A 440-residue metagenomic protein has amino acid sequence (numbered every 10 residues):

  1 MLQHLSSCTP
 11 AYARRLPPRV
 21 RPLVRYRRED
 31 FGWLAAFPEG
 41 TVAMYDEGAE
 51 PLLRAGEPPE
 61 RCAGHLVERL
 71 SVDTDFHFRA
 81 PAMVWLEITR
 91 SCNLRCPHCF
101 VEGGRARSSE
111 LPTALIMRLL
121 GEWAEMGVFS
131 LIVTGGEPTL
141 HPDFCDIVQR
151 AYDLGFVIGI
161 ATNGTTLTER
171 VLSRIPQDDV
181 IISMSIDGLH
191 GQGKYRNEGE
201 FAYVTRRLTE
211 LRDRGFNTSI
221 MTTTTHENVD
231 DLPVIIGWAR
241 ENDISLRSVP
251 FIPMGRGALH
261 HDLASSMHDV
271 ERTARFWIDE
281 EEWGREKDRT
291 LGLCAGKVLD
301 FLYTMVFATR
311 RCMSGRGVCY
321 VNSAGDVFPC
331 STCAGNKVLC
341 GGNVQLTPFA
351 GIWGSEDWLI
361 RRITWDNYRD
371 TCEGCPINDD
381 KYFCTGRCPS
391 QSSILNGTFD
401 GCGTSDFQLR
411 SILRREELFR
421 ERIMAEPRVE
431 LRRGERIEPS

Functional and structural regions predicted by a protein language model:
M1-G104, A124, F349, V429 (+2 more regions): N-terminal pre-core extensions flanking Radical SAM catalytic domains
F37, V321-N322: Short, acidic, Ser/Thr-enriched surface-loop or helix-capping motifs
V101, E110-T134, H141-L259, L263: Radical SAM/AdoMet-radical enzyme domain recognition
L119-G135, C402-S440: Short Fe-S-cluster ligation motifs
H268-Y303, T332-I377, Y382-T385: C-terminal accessory region of radical SAM enzymes
C312-R316: Short, small/polar residue-rich loop motifs at catalytic or cofactor-binding pockets
D366-S411: Cysteine-cluster motifs in flexible loop/terminal segments that predominantly coordinate metals
